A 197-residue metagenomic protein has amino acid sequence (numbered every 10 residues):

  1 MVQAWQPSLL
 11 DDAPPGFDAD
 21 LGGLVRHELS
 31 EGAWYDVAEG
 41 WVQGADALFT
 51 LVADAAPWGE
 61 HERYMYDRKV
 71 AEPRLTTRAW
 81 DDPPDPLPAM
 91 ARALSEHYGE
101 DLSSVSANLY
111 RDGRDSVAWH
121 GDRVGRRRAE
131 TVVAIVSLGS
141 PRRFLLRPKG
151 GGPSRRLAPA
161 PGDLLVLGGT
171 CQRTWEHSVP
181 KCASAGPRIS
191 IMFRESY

Functional and structural regions predicted by a protein language model:
M1-Y197: Non-heme Fe(II) oxygenase metal-center motifs and adjacent flexible, charged/small-residue loops
